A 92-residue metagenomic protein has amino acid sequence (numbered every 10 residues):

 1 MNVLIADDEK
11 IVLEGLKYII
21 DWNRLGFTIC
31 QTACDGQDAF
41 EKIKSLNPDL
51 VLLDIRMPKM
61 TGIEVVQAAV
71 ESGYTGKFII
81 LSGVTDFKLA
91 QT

Functional and structural regions predicted by a protein language model:
M1-V12, L16: Conserved acidic segment of CheY-like receiver
N2-L4, Q31, I79: A structural signal for isolated positions on well-ordered beta-strands in alpha/beta enzyme cores
A6-D7, A33, V51: Conserved sequence signature across two-component system core domains
R24-I29: A generic structural motif
C30-Q37: Conserved Asp/Asn-Gly motif in the active-site loop of CheY-like receiver
F40-E41, S45-T92: CheY-like receiver
